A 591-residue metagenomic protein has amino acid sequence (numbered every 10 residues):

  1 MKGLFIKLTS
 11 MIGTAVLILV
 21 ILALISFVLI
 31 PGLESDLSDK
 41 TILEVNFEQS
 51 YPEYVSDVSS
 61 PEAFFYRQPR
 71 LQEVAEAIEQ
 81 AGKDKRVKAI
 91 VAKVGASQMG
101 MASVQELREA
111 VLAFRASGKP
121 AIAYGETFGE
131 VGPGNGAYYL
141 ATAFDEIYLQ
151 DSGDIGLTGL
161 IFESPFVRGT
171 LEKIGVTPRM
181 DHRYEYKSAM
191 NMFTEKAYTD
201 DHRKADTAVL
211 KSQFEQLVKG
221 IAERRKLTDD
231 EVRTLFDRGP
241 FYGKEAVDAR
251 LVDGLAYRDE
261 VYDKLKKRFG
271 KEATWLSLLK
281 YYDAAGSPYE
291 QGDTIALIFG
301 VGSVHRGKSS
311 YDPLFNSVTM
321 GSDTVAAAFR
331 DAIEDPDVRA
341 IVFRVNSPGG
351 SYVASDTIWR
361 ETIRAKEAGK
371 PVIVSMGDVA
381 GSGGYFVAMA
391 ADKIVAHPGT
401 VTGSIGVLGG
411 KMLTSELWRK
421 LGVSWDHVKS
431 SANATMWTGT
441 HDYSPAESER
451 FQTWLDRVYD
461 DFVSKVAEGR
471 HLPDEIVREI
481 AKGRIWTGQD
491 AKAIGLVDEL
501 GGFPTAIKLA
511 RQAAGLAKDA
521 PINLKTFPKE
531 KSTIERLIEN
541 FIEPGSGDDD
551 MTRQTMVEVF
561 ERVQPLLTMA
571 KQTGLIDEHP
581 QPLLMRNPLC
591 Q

Functional and structural regions predicted by a protein language model:
M1-V74, I161-G243, V252-A340, R344 (+6 more regions): Intrinsically disordered, low-complexity segments enriched in small/flexible residues
E34, T41-S164, Q291-L417, D456: Cleft-lining beta-strand/loop regions that shape enzyme active-site pockets
A89, D145-E146, R238, D253-G254 (+6 more regions): Well-ordered beta-strand positions
I358, A365, G369, V466-G469 (+1 more regions): Generic long, charged, amphipathic alpha-helical segments
K393, T414-D426, S430, G439: Conserved phosphate-handling catalytic cores of large alpha/beta enzymes
P398-G406, T435-Q452: Short beta-alpha connecting loops at secondary-structure transitions that line or flank enzyme active sites
Y443, S448-G469: Alpha-helical coiled-coil heptad-repeat segments
